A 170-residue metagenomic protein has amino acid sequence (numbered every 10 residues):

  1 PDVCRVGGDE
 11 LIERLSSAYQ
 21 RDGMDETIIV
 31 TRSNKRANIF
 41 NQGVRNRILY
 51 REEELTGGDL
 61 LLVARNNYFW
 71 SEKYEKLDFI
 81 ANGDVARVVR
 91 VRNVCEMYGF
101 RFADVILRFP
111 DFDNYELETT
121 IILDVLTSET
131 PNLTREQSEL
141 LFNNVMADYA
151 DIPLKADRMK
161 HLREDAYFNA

Functional and structural regions predicted by a protein language model:
P1-Y149, P153, R158: Conserved helicase motor core of P-loop NTPases
L11, K160-A170: Alpha-helix-centered segments that form part of catalytic cores
